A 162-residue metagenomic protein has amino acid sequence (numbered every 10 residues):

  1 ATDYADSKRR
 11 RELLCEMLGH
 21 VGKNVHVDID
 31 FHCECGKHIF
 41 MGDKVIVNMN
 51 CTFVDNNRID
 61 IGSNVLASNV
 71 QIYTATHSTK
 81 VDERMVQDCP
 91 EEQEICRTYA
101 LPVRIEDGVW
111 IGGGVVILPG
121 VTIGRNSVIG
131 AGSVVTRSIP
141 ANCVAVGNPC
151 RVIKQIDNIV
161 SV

Functional and structural regions predicted by a protein language model:
A1-N24, H77, N148-V162: Terminal amphipathic alpha-helical/low-complexity segments used for targeting or macromolecular assembly
E16-M17, I39-M41, I139: Short, T/G/N/S-enriched strand-turn elements that build extracellular solenoid repeat scaffolds
L18-H20, V65, C96, T136: Generic structural signal for beta-strand residues in well-ordered domains
F31-M41, I46-T122, N148-P149, K154-V162: Flexible, glycine/small-residue-enriched loop-and-beta-strand segment within the central core of proteins
V116-C150: C-terminal/domain-terminus segments
